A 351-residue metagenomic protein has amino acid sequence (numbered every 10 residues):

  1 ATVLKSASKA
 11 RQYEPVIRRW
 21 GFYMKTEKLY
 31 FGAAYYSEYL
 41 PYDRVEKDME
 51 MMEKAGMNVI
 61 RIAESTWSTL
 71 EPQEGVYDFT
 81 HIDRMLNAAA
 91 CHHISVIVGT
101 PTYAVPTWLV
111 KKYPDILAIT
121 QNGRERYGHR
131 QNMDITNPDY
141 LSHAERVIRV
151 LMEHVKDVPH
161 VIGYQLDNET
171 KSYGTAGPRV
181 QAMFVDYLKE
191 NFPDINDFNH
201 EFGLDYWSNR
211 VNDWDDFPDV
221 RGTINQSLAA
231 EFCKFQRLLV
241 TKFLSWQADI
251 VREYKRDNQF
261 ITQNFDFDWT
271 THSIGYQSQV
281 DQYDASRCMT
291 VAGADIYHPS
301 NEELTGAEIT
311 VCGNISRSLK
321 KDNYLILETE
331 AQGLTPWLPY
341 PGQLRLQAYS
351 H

Functional and structural regions predicted by a protein language model:
E27-F31, G56-N58, A90-V96, D157-I162 (+3 more regions): Short, well-ordered coil/turn segments that N-cap beta-strands
A33, M52, I60, A89 (+7 more regions): Conserved, mostly hydrophobic/aromatic
Y36-E38, A63-T66, G99-W108, I162-K171 (+2 more regions): Short, solvent-exposed turn/loop segments enriched in Gly/Ser/Thr/Pro and often Arg
S37-K54, Q73-N87, S142, R146 (+2 more regions): Aromatic- and glycine-enriched glycan-recognition loops and surfaces that form the carbohydrate-binding subsites
Y39-K54, A144-V150, H272-A285, I309 (+2 more regions): Short, acidic/polar
E46-E53, R61-E125, M152, Q247-K255: Aromatic-lined substrate-binding rim segments of carbohydrate-active enzymes
R126-V291, D295-E302, G306-E308: Polysaccharide-binding and catalytic clefts of secreted carbohydrate-active enzymes
P218-E231, C312-Q343: Active-site clefts of carbohydrate-active enzymes
